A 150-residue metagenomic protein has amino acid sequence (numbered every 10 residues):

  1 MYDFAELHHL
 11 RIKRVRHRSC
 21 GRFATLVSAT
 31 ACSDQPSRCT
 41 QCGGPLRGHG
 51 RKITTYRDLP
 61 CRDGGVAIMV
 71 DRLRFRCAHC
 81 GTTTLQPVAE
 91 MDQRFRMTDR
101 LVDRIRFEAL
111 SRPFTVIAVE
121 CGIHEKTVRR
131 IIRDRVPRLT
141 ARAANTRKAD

Functional and structural regions predicted by a protein language model:
M1-V88: Short, conserved DNA-binding cores of transcription-related domains
R57-D150: Short, positively charged, Gly/Tyr-enriched micro-motifs that form contact patches at catalytic or ligand/partner
